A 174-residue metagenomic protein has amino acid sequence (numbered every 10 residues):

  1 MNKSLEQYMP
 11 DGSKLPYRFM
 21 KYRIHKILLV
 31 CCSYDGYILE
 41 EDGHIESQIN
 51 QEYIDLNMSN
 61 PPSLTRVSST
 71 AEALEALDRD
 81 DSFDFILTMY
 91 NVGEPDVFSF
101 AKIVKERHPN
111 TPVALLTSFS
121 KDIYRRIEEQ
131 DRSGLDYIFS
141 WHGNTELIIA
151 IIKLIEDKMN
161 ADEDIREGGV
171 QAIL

Functional and structural regions predicted by a protein language model:
M1-S63, G143-L174: Non-catalytic signal-transmission and effector/linker regions of two-component phosphorelay proteins
Y8, D35-N50, S59-P61, R66-V113 (+1 more regions): Conserved phosphotransfer microenvironments
Y22, D81, S133: Structured loop/turn residues at beta-strand edges in well-structured enzyme cores
R66-S68, Y137-G143: Short acidic-hydrophobic, aromatic-tinged amphipathic segments that line or gate anion-handling sites
E75, K102, E106, R132-S133 (+1 more regions): CheY-like receiver
N110-A114, Y137, Q171: Proline-centered loop/turn at the N-terminus of a beta-strand
E128-Y137: As written
